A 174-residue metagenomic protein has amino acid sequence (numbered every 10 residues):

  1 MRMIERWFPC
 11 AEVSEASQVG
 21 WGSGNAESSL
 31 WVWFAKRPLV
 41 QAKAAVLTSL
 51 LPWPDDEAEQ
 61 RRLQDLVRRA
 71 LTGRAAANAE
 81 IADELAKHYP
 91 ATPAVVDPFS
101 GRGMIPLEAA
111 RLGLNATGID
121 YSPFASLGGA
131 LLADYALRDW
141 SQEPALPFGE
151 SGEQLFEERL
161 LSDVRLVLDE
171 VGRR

Functional and structural regions predicted by a protein language model:
M1-R174: S-adenosyl-L-methionine-dependent nucleic acid methyltransferase catalytic domains
